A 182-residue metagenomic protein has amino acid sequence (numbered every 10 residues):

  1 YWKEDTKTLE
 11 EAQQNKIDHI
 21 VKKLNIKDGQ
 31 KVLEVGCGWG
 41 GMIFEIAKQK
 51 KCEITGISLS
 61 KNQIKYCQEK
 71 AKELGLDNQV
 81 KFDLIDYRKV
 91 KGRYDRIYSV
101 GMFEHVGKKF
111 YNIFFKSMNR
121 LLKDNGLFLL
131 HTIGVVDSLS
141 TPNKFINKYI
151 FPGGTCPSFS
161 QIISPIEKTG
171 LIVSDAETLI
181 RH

Functional and structural regions predicted by a protein language model:
Y1-K23, K27: Conserved Class I S-adenosyl-L-methionine-dependent methyltransferase catalytic core
G29-G36: Conserved class I S-adenosyl-L-methionine
W39-K51: Conserved SAM-binding loop of SAM-dependent methyltransferases across substrates and taxa, primarily the Class I
C67-Q68: Conserved SAM-binding loop
R88-I97: A short acidic, Gly/Pro-enriched loop at the edge of an enzyme's catalytic core that lines a small-molecule cofactor
N112-D124: A short glycine-rich, Lys/Arg-flanked "PGG" loop and its adjoining helix->strand segment in the class I
N125-I133: Conserved beta-strand signature within the Rossmann-like core of class I S-adenosyl-L-methionine
G134-H182: Substrate-binding/catalytic lobe of Class I Rossmann-like enzymes that use SAM or dcSAM, i.e., the mid-to-C-terminal
